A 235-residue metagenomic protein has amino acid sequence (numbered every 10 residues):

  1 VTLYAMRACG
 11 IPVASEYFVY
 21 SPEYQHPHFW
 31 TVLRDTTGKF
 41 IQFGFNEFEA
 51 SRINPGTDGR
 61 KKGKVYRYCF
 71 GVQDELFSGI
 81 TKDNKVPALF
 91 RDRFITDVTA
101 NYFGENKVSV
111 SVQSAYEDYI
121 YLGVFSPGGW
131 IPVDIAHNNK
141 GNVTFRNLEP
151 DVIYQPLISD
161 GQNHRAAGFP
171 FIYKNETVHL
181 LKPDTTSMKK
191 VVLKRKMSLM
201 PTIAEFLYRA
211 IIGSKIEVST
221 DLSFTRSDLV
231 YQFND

Functional and structural regions predicted by a protein language model:
T2-D83: Hydrophobic/aromatic-rich core segments of domains that either
I80-N106: Beta-strand-rich domain onsets/edges
G104-S114, L199-E205: A short, amphipathic beta-strand motif
Q113-G129, Y208-V218: Short, ordered, surface-exposed loop/turn motifs in non-cytosolic proteins
G128-N142, Y231-Q232: Short, acidic Ser/Thr/Gly-rich low-complexity loop/linker segments typical of extracellular and cell-surface proteins
N142-H164: Short Pro-Gly-centered beta-turn/loop motif in secreted/extracellular proteins
G161-S187: Structured interaction patches on ligand/partner-binding surfaces of diverse proteins
I212-D235: Trp- and acidic/polar-enriched beta-sheet ligand-binding modules for extracellular glycan and matrix recognition
